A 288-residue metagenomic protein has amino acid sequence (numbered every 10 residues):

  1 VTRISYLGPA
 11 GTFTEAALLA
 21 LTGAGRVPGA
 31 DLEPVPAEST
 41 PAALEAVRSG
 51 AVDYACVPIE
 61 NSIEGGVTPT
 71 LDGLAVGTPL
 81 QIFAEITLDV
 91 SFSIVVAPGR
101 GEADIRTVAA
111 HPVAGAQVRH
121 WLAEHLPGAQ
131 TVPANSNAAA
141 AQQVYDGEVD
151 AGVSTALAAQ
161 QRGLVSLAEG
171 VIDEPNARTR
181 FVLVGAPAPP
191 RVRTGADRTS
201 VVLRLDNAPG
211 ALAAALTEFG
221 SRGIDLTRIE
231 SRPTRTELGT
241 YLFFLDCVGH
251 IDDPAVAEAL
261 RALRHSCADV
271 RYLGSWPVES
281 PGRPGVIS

Functional and structural regions predicted by a protein language model:
V1-S288: Domain-level signature for soluble enzymes in the chorismate/prephenate branch of the shikimate pathway
